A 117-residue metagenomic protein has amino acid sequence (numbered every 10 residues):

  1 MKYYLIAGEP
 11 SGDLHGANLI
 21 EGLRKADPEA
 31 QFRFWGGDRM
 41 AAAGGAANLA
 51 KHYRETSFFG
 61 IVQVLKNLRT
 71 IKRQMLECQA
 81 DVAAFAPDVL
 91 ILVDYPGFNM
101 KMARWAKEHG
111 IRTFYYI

Functional and structural regions predicted by a protein language model:
K2-I117: Active-site and donor-binding regions of nucleotide-sugar-utilizing enzymes
